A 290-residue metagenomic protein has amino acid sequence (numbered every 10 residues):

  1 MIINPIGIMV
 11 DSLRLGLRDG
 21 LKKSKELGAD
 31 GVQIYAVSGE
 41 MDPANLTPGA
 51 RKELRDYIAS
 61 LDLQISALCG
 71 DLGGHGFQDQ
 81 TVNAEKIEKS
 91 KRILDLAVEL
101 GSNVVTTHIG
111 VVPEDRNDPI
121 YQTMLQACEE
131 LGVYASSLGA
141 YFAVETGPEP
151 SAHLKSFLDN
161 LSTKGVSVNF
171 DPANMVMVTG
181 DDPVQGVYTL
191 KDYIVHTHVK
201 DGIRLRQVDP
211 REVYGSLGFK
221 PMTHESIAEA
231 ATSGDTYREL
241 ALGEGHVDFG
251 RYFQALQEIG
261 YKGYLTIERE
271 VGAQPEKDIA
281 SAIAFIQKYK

Functional and structural regions predicted by a protein language model:
M1-L15: Boundary/entry segment of secreted carbohydrate-active catalytic domains
I6-I8, L68, Q126-H246, Q287-K288: Acidic/histidine-rich catalytic cores of soluble enzymes
L13-R14, T266-K277: A short, acidic, flexible beta-alpha connecting loop/helix-capping segment that sits on the rim of active
G16-K23, Y57-Q64, G76-V168, M177: Active-site acidic/histidine proton-transfer and metal-coordination neighborhood in alpha/beta enzyme cores
S24, V32, I58, A97 (+5 more regions): Conserved, mostly hydrophobic/aromatic
A29, A97, S102, I194 (+1 more regions): A structural motif
Q33-I58, I109-R116: Glycine-rich, proline-tolerant flexible connector loops at the mouths of alpha/beta enzymes
P275-K290: C-terminal helical cap(s) of enzyme catalytic domains, especially alpha/beta-barrels
